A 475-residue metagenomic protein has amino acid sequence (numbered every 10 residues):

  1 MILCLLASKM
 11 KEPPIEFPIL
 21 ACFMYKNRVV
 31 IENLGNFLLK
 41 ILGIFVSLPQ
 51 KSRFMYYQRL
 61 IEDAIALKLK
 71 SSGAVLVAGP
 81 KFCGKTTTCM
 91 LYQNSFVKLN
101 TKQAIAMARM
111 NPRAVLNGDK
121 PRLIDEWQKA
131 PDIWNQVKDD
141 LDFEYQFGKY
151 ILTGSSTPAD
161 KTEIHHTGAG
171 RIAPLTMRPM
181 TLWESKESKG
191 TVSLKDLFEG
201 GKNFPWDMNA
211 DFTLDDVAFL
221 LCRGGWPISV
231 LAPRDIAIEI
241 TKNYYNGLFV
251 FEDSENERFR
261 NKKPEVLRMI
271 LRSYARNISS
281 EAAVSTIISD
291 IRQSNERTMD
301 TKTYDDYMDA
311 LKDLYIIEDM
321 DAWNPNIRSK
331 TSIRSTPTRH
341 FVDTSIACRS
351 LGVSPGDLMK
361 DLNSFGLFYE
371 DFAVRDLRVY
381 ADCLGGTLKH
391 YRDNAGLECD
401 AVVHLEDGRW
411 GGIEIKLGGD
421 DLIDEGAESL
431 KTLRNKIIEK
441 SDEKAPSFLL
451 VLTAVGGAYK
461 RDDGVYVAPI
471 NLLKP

Functional and structural regions predicted by a protein language model:
L38-A64: N-terminal pre-Walker A segment at the start of P-loop NTPase domains
K85: Conserved lysine of the Walker
T88: Hydrophobic positions on the alpha1 helix immediately C-terminal to the Walker A/P-loop
N135-I151: Conserved catalytic/switch belt of AAA+ P-loop NTPases
E163-S280: Interdomain motor-coupling "hinge/lid" segment immediately C-terminal to the ATP-binding subdomain of NTP-driven enzymes
R234-R409: Accessory nucleic acid-recognition modules appended to NTPase machines
A373, L377, C399-V403, R409-G419 (+3 more regions): Conserved catalytic cores of phosphodiester-cleaving nucleases, focusing on short active-site segments
L452-P475: Domain-level recognition of nuclease-like catalytic cores that cleave nucleotide substrates
